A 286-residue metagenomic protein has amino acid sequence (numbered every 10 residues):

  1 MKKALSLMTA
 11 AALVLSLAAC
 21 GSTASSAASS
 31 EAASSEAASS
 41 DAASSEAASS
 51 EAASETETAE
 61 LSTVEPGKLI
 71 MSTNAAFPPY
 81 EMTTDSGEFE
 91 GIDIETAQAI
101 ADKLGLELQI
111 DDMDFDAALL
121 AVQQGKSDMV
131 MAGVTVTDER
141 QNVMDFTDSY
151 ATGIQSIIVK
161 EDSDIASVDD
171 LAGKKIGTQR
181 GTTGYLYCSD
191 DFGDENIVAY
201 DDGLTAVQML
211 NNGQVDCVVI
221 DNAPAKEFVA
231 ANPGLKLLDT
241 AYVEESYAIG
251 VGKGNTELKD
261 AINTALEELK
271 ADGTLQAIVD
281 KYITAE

Functional and structural regions predicted by a protein language model:
A18-A33, A38-A43: Bacterial lipoprotein signal-peptidase II cleavage site
T56-G133: Extracytoplasmic small-molecule ligand-binding "clamshell" domains of the periplasmic binding protein/Venus flytrap
T58-L61, T183-Y200, P233-A241, T264-E286: Ligand-binding clefts/hinges and TM-proximal coupling segments of bilobed small-molecule sensing domains
A75, A151-V159, N222, K226-E267 (+1 more regions): Periplasmic-binding protein-like
I94, Q109-A121, S163, R180-T183 (+2 more regions): Short helix-initiation/N-cap motifs at beta->coil->alpha
I94-K103, D162, K175, R180-T182 (+1 more regions): Extended ligand-binding regions for polar small-molecule ligands
Q98, E107-D170, K236-A241: Acidic, polar ligand-binding/catalytic clefts
V134-N142, Y187-D190, N211-N212, D216-E244: A ligand-binding cleft/hinge motif common to bilobed small-molecule-binding domains
